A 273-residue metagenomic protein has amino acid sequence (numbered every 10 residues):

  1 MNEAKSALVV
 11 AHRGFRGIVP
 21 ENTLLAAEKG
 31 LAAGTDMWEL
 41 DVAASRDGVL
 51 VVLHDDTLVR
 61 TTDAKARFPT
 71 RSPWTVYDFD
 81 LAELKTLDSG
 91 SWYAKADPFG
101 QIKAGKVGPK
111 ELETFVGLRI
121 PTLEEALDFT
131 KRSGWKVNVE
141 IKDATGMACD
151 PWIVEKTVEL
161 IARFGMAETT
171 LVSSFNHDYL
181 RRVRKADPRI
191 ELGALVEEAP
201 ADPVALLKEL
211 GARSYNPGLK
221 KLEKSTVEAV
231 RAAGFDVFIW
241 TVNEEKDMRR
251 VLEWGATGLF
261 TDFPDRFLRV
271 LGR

Functional and structural regions predicted by a protein language model:
M1-R273: Phosphate-group recognition and catalysis centered on beta-loop-alpha active-site segments
